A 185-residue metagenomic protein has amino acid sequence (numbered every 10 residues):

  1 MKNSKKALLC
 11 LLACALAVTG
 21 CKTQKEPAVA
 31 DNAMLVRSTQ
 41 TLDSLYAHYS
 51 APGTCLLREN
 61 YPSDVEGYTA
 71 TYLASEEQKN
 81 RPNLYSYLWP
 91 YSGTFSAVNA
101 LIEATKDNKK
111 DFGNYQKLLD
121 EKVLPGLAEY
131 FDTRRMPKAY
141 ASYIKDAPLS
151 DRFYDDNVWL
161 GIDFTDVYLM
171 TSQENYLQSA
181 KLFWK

Functional and structural regions predicted by a protein language model:
M1-V29: Bacterial Sec-dependent N-terminal signal peptides
L16-A17, T94-F95, N99, D151 (+1 more regions): Functionally constrained cores in energy, signaling, and assembly domains
C21-A147, E174-K185: Low-complexity, Ser/Thr/Pro/Gly-enriched N-terminal "stalk/linker" regions
S142-P148, W159-L169: Hydrophobic/aromatic-rich effector regions of fungal transcription factors
D151-F164, S179, F183: Mobile, glycine-rich extracellular loop/lid and propeptide segments that shape or gate substrate/ligand access
